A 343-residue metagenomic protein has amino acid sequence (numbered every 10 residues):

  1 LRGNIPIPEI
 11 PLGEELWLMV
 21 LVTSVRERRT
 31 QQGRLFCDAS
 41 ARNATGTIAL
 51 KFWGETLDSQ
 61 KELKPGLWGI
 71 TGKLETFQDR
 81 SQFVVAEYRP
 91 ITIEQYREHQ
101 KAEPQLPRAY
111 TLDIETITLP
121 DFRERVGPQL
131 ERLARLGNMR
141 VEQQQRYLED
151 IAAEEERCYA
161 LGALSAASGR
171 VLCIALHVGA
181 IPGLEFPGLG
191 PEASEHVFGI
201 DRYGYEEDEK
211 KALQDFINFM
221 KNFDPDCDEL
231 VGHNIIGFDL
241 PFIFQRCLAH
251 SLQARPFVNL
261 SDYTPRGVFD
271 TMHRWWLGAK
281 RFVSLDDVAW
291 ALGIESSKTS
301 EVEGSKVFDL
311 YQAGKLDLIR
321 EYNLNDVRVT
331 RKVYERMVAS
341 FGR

Functional and structural regions predicted by a protein language model:
L1-R26, P90-Y96: OB-fold nucleic-acid-binding modules
E14, Q31-G33, S165-R170: A short catalytic or substrate-binding loop motif that flags glycine-/basic-rich loops and adjacent residues that bind
S24-G54: OB-fold (S1/OB) nucleic-acid-binding surfaces
G54-T71: Short nucleic-acid-contacting surface segments enriched for D/E, G, S/T with interspersed K/R
K73-E98: OB-fold/S1-family single-stranded nucleic acid-binding modules
E98-L119, W275-A279, V283-L285: Internal, well-ordered alpha/beta segment that forms a basic, Gly-enriched binding/recognition surface
P104-Q245: Conserved non-catalytic scaffold segment of RNase H-like nuclease domains
G169-E206, D224-R343: Metal-dependent phosphoesterase core characteristic of DEDDh/y 3'-5' exonuclease domains
